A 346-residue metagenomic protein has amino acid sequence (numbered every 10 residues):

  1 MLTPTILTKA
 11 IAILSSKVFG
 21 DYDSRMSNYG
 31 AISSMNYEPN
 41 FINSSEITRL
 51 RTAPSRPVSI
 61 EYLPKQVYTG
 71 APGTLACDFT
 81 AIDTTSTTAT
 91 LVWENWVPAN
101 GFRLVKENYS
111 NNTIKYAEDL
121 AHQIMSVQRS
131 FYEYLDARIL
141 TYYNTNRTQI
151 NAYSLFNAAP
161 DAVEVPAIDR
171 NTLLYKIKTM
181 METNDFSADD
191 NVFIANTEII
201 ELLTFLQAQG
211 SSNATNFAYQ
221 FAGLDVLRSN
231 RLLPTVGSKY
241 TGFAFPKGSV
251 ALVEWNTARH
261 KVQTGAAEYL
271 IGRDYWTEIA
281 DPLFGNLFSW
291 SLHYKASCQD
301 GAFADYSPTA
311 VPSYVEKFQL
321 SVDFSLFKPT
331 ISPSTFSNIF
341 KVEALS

Functional and structural regions predicted by a protein language model:
M1-E46, S346: N-terminal alpha-helical "arm" segments
L2, I168, F205-S346: Sequence/fold signature of self-assembling virion shell proteins
D23-S33, Q128-Y143, G237, T257-H260 (+1 more regions): Hydrophobic/aromatic-lined pockets within catalytic cores
Y29-N100: Assembly/oligomerization interface modules of large self-assembling protein complexes
L50, E182-F186, Y306-A310: A general structural signal for short secondary-structure junctions and capping/turn motifs
N95-N111: Residues forming anionic-ligand binding surfaces in small-molecule and nucleic-acid pockets of primarily soluble enzymes
S110-N184, A344-S346: Alpha-helical scaffold segments that mediate packing/assembly in large oligomeric complexes
T148-R231: Extended, solvent-exposed, turn-rich assembly/linker loops in the middle of proteins
